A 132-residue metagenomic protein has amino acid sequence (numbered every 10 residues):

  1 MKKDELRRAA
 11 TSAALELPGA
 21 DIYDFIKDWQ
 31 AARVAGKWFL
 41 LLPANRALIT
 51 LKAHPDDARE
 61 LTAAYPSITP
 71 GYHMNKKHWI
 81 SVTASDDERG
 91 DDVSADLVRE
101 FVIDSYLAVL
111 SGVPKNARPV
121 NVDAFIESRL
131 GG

Functional and structural regions predicted by a protein language model:
M1-G132: Charge-dense, helix-prone N-terminal extensions
